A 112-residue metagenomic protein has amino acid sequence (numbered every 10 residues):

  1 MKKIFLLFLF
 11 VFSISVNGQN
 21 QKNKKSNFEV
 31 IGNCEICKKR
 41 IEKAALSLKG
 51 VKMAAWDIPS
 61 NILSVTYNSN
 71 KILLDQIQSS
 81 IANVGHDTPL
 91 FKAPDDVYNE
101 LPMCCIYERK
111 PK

Functional and structural regions predicted by a protein language model:
M1-N23: Bacterial Sec-dependent N-terminal signal peptides
K25-A55, P59-I62: N-terminal targeting signals for Sec/Tat export/insertion, comprising classic cleavable signal peptides
R40-A44, Q76-G85: Short amphipathic alpha-helices in soluble, non-transmembrane regions that often serve as interface/regulatory elements
L46, G50, K71, A82-D87: Sec-exported extracytoplasmic/periplasmic mature domains
I58-T66, D96-P102: Surface-exposed aromatic
N68-L74: Helix N-cap motif at beta-to-alpha junctions
G85-V97: Conserved short beta-strand edge segments in small beta-sheet-based binding/regulatory domains
N99-K112: Short, low-order "capping/linker" segments at domain edges
